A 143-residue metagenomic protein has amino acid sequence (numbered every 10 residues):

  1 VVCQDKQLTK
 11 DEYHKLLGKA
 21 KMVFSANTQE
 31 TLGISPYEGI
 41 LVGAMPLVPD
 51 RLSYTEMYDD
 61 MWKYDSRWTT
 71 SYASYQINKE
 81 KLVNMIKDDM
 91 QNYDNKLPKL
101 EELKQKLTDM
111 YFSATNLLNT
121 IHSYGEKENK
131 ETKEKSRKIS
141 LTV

Functional and structural regions predicted by a protein language model:
V1-Q7: Nucleotide-activated donor-binding/catalytic signature segment of Leloir-type glycosyltransferases, i.e., the conserved
H14, Y37-L41, T55: Short alpha-helical segment that forms part of, or immediately flanks, the ligand-binding pocket in carbohydrate-active
H14-A20: Short alpha-helical donor nucleotide-sugar binding micro-motif in glycosyltransferases
V23-F24: A short hydrophobic beta-strand element within the catalytic core of glycosyltransferases that build diverse glycans
N27-T28: Aromatic "clamp/platform" in nucleotide-sugar-dependent glycosyltransferases that forms part of the donor/acceptor
M45-V48: Short hydrophobic beta-strand element within catalytic cores of glycosyltransferases and related nucleotide-activated
D50-S66: Short acidic/histidine- and often glycine-rich active-site loop of Leloir-type glycosyltransferases that engages
T70-L141: A charged, aromatic-enriched C-terminal amphipathic alpha-helix characteristic of glycosyltransferases across folds
